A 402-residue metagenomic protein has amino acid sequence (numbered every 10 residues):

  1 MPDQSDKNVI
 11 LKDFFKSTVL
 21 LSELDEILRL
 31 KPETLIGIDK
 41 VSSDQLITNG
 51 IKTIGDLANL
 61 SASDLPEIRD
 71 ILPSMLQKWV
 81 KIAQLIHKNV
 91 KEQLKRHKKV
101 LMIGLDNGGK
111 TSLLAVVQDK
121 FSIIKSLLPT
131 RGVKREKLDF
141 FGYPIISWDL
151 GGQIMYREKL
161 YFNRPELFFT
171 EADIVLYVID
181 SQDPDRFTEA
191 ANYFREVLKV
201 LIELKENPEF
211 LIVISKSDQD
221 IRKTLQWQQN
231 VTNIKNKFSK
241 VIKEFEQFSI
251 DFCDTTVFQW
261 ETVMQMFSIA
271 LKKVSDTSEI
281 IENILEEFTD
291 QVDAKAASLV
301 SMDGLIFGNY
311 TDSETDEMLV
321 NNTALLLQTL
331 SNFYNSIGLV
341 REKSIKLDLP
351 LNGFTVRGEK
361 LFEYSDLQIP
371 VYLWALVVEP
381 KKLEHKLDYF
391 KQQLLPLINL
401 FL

Functional and structural regions predicted by a protein language model:
M1-K91: Compact, charge-rich alpha-helical regulatory domains located at protein termini
L94, V117-P144: Switch I (effector-binding) loop of TRAFAC-class P-loop GTPase G-domains
K99-D119: Glycine-rich phosphate-binding P-loop
I145-L176, D180-V200: Switch II of P-loop NTPase G domains
A172-V178, L201-D218, S239-D254: Conserved beta-strand/loop subsegment of P-loop NTPase cores
D220-N283: Canonical P-loop GTPase G-domain recognition
A297-N309: Short hydrophobic alpha-helical segments used for membrane anchoring or interfacial signaling
D312-L361: A charged amphipathic helix-loop-strand protein-protein interaction module that recurs in cytosolic assemblies
